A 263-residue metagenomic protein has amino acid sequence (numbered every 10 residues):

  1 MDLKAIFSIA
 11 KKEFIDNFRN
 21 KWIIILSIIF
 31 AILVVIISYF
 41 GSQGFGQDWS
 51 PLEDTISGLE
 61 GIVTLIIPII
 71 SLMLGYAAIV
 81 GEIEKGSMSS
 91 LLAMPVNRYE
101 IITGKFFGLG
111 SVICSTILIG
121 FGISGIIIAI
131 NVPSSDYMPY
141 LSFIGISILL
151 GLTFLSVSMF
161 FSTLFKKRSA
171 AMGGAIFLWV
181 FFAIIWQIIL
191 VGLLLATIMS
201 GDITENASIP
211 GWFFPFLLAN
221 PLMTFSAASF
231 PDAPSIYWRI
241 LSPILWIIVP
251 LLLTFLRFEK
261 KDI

Functional and structural regions predicted by a protein language model:
M1-S27, K260-I263: Aromatic- and glycine-rich beta-strand/loop motifs that create alpha-glucan
S8-D16, L52, E100, F230: Cytosolic juxtamembrane amphipathic/interface segments immediately preceding and feeding into a transmembrane helix
R19-Q43, E60-L74, G174-Q187, S242 (+1 more regions): Hydrophobic alpha-helical transmembrane segments of multi-pass membrane transport/permease proteins
V34-I70, T103-G104, G108-A170, G174: Secretory targeting signals
F40, G44-E53, V180-R257: Terminal transmembrane helical anchor/hairpin motif
L72-L92: Transmembrane helix boundary and interhelical loop/hinge segments in multi-pass membrane proteins
A78, I113, S147-G151, V180 (+1 more regions): Residue-level hotspots within the lipid-embedded alpha helices of multi-pass solute transporters
